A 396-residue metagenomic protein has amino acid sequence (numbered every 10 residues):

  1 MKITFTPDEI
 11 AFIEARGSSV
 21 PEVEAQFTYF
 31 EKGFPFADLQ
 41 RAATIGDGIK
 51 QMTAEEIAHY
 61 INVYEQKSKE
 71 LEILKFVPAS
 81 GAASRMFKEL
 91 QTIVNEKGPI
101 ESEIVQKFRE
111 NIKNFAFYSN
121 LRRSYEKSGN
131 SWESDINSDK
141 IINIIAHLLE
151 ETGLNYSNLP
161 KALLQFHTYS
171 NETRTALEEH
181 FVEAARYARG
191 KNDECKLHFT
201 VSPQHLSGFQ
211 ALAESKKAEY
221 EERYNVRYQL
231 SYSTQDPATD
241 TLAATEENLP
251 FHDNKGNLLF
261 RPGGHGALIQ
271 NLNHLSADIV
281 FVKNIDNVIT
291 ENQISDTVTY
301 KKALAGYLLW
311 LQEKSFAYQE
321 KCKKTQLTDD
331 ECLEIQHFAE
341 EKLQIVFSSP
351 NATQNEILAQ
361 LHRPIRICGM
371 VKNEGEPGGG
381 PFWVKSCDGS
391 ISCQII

Functional and structural regions predicted by a protein language model:
M1-I45: N-terminal regions that are enriched for targeting/export leaders and immediately downstream pro/stem segments
I10-I13, L39-M86, Q91-E374, V384 (+1 more regions): Domain-scale recognition of functional cores that engage charged ligands
P381: Acidic, two-metal ion nucleic-acid-processing modules in DNA metabolism proteins
Q394-I396: Beta-strand/loop nucleic-acid-binding surfaces
